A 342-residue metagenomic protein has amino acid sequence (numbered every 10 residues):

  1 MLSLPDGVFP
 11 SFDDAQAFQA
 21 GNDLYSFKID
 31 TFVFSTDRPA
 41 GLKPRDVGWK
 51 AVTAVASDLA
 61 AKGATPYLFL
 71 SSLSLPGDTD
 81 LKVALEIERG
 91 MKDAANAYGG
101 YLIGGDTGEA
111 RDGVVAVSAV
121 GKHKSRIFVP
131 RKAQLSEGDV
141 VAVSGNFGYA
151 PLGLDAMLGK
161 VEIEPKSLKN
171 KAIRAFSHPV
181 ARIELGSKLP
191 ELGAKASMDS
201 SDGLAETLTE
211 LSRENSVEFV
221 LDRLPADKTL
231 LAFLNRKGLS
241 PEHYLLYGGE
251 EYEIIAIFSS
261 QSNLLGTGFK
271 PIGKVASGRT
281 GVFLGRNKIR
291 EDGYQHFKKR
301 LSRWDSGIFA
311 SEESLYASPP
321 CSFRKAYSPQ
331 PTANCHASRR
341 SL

Functional and structural regions predicted by a protein language model:
M1-A60, K124, F309-R324, C335: N-terminal glycine-rich phosphate/pyrophosphate-binding loops that anchor nucleotide-derived ligands and cofactors
F9-F12, G108, Q134, S200-S201 (+3 more regions): Beta-strand->loop->alpha-helix junctions that form or flank phosphate-binding loops in nucleotide-handling enzymes
G21, Y25, F32, P66-L158 (+1 more regions): Glycine-rich anion-binding loops of enzyme active sites
P44-L68, E86-A97, R182-E184, G203-L211: Small-aliphatic-rich amphipathic alpha-helix that forms the alpha element of a beta-alpha
V55, G63, L102, G138 (+3 more regions): Residue-level signal for inorganic ion chemistry
D78, R174-G249: Active-site-proximal betaalpha loop/short-helix elements that scaffold phosphoryl/nucleotidyl transfer chemistry
V120, I255-S259: Short hydrophobic/aromatic beta-strand micro-patches that form the beta-sheet surface supporting nucleotide- or nucleic
D227, L265-C335, R339-L342: Acidic, Ser/Thr/Pro-rich beta/coil linker or hinge segments at domain junctions
